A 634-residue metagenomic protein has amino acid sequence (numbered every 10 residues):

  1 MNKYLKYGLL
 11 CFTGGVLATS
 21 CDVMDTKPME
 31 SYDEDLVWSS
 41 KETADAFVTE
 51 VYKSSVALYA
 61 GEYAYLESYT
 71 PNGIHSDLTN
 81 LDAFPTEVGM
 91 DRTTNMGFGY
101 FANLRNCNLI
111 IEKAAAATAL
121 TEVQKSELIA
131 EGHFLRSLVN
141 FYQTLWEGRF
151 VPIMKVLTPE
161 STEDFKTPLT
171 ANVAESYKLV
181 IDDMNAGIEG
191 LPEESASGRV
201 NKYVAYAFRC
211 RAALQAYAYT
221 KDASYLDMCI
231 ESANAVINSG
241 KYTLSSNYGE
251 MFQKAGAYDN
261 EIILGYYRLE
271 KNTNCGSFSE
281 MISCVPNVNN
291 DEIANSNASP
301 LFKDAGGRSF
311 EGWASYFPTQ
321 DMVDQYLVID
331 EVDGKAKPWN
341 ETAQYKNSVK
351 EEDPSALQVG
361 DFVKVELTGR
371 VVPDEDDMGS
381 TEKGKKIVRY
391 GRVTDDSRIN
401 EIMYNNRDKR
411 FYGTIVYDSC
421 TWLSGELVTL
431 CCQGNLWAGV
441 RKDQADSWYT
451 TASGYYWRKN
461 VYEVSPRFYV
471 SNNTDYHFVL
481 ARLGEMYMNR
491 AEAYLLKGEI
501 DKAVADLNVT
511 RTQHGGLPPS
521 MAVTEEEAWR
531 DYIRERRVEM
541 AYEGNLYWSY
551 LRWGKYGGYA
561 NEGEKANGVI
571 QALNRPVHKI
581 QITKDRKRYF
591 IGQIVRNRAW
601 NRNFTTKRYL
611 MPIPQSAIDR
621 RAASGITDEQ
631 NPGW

Functional and structural regions predicted by a protein language model:
S20-V23, Y100-F101, L179, Q253-E341 (+8 more regions): Long, intrinsically disordered, low-complexity segments
C21-A64, N405, I618-W634: Membrane-proximal, proline-rich intrinsically disordered regions
S40-L58, S76-G148, F165-K178, D182-S197 (+7 more regions): Conserved, well-structured interaction surfaces
T144-L145, R149-V151, S195, Q215-K221 (+1 more regions): Short coil/turn linking the two alpha-helices of tandem helical-hairpin repeats
D321, L327-R482: Flexible, polar/acidic helix-loop-strand segments at domain edges
